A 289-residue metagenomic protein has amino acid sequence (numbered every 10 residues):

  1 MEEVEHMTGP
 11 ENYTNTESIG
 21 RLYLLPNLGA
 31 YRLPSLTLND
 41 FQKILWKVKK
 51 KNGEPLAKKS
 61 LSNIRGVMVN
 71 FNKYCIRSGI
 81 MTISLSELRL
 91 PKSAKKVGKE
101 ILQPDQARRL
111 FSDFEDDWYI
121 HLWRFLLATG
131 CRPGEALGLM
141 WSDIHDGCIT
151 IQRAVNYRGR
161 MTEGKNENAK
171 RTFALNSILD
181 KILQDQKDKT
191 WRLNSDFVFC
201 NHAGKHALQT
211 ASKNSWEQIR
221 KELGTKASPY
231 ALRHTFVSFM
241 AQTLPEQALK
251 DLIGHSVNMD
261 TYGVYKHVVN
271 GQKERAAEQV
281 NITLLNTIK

Functional and structural regions predicted by a protein language model:
M1-R21: Short, aromatic/basic-rich helix-turn unit that serves as a nucleic-acid recognition element
N12, T16, T37, S60 (+7 more regions): Hydrophobic (often cysteine-bearing) scaffold residues that line and stabilize catalytic clefts of nucleotide/cofactor
I19-Y23, A30-W46, K50-E87, R132-G134: N-terminal DNA-binding recognition helix of tyrosine site-specific recombinases/integrases
E54, S112-D117, T129, F173 (+4 more regions): Short, basic (Lys/Arg/His-rich) helix/loop patches that form interaction surfaces in the mid-to-C-terminal regions
K58, S62-I64, R77-L137, A169 (+2 more regions): Basic, Lys/Arg- and aromatic-enriched nucleic-acid-binding interface segment
I101, V155-Y157, T243-E246, I253-Q279: Catalytic-site neighborhood detector that most strongly recognizes the C-terminal catalytic loop/helix of tyrosine
G159-R160, K165-L179, D185-K189, A203 (+1 more regions): C-terminal secondary-structure termini that scaffold catalytic or DNA-interacting sites
